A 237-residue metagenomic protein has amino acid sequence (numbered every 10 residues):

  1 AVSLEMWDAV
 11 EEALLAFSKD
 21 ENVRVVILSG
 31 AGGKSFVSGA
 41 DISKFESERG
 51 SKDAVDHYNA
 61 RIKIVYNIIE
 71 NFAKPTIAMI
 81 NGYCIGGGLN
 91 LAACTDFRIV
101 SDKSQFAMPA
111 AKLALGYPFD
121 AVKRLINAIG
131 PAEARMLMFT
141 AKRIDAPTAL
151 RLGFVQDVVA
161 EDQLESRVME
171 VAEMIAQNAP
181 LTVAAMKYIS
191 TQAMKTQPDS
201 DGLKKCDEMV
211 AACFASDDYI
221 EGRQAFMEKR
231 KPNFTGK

Functional and structural regions predicted by a protein language model:
A1-S29, N67: Conserved CoA-thioester-binding segment of acyl-CoA-metabolizing enzymes
A9-V10, L28, D41, P75 (+4 more regions): Terminal peptide-recognition signature
A13, H57, R61-F72: Catalytic-core regions built around general acid/base machinery
D20-E21, G33, A141-P147, D162 (+3 more regions): C-terminal alpha-helix plus adjacent terminal tail
G33-V37, C84-G86, A107, S190: Short, active-site-adjacent cap segments at secondary-structure transitions
S38-K44, D201: Short, flexible, mixed-charge acidic loops at enzyme active sites
S47-A60: A short acidic, glycine-rich active-site loop that binds or catalyzes chemistry on phosphate/adenosine moieties
I68-L181, S216, E221, R230: Crotonase-fold acyl-CoA enzyme core
